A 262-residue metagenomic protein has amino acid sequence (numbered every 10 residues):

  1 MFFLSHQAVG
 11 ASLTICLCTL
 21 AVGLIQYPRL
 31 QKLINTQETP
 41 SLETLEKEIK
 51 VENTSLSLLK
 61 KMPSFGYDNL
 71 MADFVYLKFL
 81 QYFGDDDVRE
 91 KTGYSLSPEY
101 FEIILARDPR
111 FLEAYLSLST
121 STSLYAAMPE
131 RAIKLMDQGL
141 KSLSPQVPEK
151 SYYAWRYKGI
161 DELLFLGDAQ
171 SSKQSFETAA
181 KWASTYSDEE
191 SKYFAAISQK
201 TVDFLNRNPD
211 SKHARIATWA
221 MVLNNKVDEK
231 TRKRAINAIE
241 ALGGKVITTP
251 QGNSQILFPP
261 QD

Functional and structural regions predicted by a protein language model:
F2-R110, H213-D262: N-terminal alpha-helical interaction modules that lie
Y67-D86, D108-L124, P148-F165, E177-T178 (+1 more regions): Amphipathic alpha-helical repeat scaffolds of TPR domains
L105-A106, L140-K141, K181: Conserved structural position within tetratricopeptide repeats
Y125-I133, Q138-K141: Inter-helical turn/loop elements of alpha-helical hairpins
A127-E130, D161-Q170, K200-I216, A241-N253 (+1 more regions): Alpha-helical linker/edge segments of TPR/alpha-solenoid repeat scaffolds and analogous pre-/post-domain helices
